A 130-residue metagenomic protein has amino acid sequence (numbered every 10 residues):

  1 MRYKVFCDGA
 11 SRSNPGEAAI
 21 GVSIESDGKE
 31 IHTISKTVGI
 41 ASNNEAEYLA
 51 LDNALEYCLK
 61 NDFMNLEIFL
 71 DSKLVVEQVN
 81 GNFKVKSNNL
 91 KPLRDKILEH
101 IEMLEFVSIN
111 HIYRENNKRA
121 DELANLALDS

Functional and structural regions predicted by a protein language model:
M1-E45, E56-K60: RNase H-like nuclease fold core
A10-N14, D52-A124, L128: RNase H catalytic domain
E47, L51: Short, conserved alpha-helix that lines the donor NDP-sugar binding/gating region of sugar-transfer enzymes
